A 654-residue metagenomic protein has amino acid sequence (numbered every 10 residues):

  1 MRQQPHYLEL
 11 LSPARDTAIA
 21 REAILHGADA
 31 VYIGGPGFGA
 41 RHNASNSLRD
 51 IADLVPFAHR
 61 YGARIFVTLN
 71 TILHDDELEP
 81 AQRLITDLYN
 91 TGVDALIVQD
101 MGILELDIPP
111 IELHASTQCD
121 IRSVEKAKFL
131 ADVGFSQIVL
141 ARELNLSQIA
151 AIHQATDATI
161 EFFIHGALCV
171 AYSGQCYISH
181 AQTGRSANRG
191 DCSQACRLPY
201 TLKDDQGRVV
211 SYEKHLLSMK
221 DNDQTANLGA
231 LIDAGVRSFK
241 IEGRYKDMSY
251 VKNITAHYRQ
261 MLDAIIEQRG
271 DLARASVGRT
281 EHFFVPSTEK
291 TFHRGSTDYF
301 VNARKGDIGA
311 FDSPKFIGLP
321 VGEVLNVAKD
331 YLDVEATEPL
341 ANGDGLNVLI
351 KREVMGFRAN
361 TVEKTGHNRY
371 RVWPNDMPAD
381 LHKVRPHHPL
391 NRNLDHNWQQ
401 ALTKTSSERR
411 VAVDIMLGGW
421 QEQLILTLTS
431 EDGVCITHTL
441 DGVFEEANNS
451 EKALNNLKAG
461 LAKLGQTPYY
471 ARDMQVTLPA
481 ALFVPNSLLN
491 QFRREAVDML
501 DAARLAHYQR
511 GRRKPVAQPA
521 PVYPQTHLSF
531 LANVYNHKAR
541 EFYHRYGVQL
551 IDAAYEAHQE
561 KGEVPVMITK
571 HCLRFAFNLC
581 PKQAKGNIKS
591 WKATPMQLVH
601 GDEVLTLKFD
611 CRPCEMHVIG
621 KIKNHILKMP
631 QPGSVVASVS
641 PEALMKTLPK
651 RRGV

Functional and structural regions predicted by a protein language model:
M1-H26, A30-I33, G37-A40, L54-V55 (+4 more regions): Surface-exposed amphipathic alpha-helical tracts and adjacent flexible/coil segments at the periphery of soluble enzymes
N43-A52: Aromatic- and glycine-enriched glycan-recognition loops and surfaces that form the carbohydrate-binding subsites
Q99-I103: Short, polar loop motifs at secondary-structure junctions
L104-P109: Short active-site loop/helix that positions an aromatic residue
R122-K126: Short, glycine/polar-rich helix-capping loops at beta-to-alpha or helix-loop-helix junctions that flank or form
